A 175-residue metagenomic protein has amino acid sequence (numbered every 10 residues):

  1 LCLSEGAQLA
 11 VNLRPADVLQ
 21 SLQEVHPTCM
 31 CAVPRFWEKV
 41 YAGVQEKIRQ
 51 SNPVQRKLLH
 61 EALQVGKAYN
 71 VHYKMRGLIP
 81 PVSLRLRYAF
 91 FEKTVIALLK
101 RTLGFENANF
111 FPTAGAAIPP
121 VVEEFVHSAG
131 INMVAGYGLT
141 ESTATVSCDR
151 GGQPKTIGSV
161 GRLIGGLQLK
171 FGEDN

Functional and structural regions predicted by a protein language model:
L1-K93, N107: Conserved AMP-binding/adenylation subdomain of ANL enzymes
M30, R87, F91-N175: Conserved AMP-binding/adenylate-forming
